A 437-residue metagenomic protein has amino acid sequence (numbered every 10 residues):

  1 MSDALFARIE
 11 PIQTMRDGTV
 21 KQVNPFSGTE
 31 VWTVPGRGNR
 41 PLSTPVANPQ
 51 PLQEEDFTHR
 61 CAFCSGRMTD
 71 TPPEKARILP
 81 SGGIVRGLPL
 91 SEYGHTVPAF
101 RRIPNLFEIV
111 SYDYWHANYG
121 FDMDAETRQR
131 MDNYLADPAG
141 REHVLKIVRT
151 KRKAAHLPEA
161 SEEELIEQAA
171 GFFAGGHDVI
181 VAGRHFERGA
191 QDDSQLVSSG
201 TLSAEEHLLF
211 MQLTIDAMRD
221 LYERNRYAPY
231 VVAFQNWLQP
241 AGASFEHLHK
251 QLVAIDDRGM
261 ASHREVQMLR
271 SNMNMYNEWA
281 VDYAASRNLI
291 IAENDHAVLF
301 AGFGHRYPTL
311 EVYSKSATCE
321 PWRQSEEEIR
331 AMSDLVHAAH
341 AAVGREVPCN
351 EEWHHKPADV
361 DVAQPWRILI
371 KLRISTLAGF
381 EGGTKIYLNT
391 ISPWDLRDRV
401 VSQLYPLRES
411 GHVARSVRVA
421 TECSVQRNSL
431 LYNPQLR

Functional and structural regions predicted by a protein language model:
M1-H247, V253-E320, H340-H354, A358-R437: Active-site microenvironments that recognize anionic phosphate/pyrophosphate groups
W322-E326: Long, repeat-rich segments with strong aromatic
M332, V336, H340: An acidic, glycine-/histidine-flanked metal-binding catalytic module
